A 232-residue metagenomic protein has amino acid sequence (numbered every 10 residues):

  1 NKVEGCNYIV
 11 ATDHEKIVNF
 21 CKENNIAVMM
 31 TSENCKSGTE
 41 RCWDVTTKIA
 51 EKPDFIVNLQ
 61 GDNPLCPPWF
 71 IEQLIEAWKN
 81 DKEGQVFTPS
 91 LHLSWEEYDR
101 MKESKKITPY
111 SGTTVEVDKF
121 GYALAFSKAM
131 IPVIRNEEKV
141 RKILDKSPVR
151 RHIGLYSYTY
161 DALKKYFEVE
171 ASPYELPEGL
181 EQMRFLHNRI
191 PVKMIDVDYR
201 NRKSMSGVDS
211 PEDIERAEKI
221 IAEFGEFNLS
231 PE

Functional and structural regions predicted by a protein language model:
N1-C6: Short, acidic, metal-binding catalytic loop of nucleotide-sugar glycosyltransferases
N7, A27, Y122, P191-K193: Conserved beta-strand segments of alpha/beta enzyme cores
Y8-D13: Short internal beta-strands
E15-E76: Short phosphate-binding loop-to-helix
W43-T47, M101-K106, P211-E212: Short, surface-exposed amphipathic charged segments that create phosphate/polyanion-binding patches used for binding
P68-V169: Conserved core of the sugar-phosphate nucleotidyltransferase
F126, K139-E232: Conserved alpha/beta core of the MobA/IspD/sugar-nucleotide pyrophosphorylase nucleotidyltransferase superfamily
